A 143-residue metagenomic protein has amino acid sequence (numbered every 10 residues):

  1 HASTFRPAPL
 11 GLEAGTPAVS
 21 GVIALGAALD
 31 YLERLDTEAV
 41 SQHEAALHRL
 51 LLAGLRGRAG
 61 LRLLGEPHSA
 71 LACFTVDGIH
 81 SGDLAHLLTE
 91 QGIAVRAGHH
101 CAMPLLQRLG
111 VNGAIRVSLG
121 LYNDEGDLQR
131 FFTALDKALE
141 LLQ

Functional and structural regions predicted by a protein language model:
H1-Q143: Pyridoxal 5′-phosphate
